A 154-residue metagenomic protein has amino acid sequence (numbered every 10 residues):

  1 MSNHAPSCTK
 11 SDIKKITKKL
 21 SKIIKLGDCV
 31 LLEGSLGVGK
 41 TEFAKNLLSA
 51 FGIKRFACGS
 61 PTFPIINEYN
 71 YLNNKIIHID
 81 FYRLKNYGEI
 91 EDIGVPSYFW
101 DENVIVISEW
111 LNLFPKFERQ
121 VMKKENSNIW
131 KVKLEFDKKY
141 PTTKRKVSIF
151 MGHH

Functional and structural regions predicted by a protein language model:
M1-K19: N-terminal pre-Walker A segment at the start of P-loop NTPase domains
S21-G27: Phosphate-binding P-loop
V30-L32: Hydrophobic anchor at the beta1->P-loop junction of P-loop NTPases
S35: P-loop (Walker A) phosphate-binding loop of NTP-binding proteins
K40: Conserved lysine of the Walker
K54-Y69: Short beta-strand-centered segment that lines the nucleotide-binding/catalytic pocket of NTP-utilizing
H78-N86: Switch II (G3) loop of P-loop NTPases
G88-I90, P96-H154: Short phosphate-coordinating micro-motif centered on Lys-Gly-acidic
